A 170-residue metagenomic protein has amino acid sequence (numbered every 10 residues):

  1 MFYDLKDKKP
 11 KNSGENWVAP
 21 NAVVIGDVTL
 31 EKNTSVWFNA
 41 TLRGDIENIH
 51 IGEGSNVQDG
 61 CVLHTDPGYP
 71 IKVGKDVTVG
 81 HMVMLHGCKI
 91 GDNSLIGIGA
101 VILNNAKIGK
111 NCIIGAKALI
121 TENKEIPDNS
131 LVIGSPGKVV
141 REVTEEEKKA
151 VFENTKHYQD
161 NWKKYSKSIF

Functional and structural regions predicted by a protein language model:
L5-K6, P10-V132, G137-V139: Structural signal for interior beta-strand "rungs" in well-ordered beta-sheet cores of soluble enzyme domains
D128-N129, E146-K148: Short, glycine/charged-enriched secondary-structure capping and boundary segments
T155-F170: Charged phosphate-binding loop/patch that engages nucleotide di/tri-phosphates or the phosphate backbone of nucleic
